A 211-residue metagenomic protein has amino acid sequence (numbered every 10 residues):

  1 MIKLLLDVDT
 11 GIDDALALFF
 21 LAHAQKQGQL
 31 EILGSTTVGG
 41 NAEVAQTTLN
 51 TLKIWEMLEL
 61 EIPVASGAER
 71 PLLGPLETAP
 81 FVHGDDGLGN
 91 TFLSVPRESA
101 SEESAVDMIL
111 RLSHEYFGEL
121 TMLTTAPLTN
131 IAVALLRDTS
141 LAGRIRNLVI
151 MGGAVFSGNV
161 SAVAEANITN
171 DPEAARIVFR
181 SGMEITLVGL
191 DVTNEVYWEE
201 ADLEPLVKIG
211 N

Functional and structural regions predicted by a protein language model:
M1-N211: N-terminal acidic, glycine/proline-rich low-complexity segments
